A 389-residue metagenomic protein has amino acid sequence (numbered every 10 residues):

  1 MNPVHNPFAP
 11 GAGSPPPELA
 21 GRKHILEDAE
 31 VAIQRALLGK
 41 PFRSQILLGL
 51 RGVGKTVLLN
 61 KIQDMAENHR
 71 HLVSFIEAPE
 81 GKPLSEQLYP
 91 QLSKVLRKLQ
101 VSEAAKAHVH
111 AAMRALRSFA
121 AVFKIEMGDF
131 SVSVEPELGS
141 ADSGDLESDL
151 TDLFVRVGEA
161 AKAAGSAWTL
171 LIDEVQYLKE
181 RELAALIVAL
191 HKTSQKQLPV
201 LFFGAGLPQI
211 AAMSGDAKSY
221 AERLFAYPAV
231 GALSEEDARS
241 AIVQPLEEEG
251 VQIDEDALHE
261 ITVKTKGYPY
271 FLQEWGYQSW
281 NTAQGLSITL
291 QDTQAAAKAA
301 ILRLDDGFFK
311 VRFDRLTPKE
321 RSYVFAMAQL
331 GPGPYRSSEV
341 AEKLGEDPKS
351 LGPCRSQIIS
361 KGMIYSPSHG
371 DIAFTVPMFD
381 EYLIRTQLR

Functional and structural regions predicted by a protein language model:
M1-R43, H108, M378, R389: A short, basic N-terminal segment
H5, R43, D256, A295 (+1 more regions): C-terminal leucine-rich, beta-strand-based interaction scaffolds used for sensing/assembly
P41-K61, L344: Walker A/P-loop nucleotide-binding motif
D64-K82: Conserved catalytic segments around the Walker B and adjacent sensor/switch elements of P-loop NTPase domains
A107-A163: Conserved P-loop NTPase mechanochemical-coupling segment
L138-P208, D216: Conserved Walker B catalytic segment
Q209-F225: Short regulatory helix/loop adjacent to the ATP-binding pocket of P-loop NTPases
A241-G307: Amphipathic alpha-helical "lid/sensor" segments that cap RecA-like P-loop NTPase cores
